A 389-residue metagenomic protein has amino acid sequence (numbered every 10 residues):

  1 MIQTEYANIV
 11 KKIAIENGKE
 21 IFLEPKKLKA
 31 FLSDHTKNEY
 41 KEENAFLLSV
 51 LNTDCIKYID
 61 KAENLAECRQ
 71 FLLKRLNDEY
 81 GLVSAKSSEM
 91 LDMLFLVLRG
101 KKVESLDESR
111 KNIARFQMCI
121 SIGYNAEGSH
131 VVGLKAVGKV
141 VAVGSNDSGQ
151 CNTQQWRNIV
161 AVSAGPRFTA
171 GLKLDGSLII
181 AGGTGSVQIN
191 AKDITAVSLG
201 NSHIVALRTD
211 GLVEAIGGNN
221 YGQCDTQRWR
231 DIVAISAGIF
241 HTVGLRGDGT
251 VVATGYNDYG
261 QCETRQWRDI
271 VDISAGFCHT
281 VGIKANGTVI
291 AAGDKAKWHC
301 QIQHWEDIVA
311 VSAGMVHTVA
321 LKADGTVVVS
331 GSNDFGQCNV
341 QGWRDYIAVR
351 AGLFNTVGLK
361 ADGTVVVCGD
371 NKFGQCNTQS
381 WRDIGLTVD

Functional and structural regions predicted by a protein language model:
M1-R110: Charged, amphipathic alpha-helical regulatory modules used for macromolecular assembly or allosteric control
N125-H130, L134, G144-Q155, G182-K192 (+9 more regions): Short glycine/serine- and acidic-residue-enriched loop/turn motifs that recur at repeat junctions
H130-G133, A142, F168-G171, I180 (+10 more regions): Conserved core positions of repeat-based scaffolds
Q150, F168, K173, R208 (+16 more regions): Intrinsically disordered, low-complexity repeat regions of secreted/extracellular protein precursors
I159-V160, I194-T195, I232, I270 (+2 more regions): Repeated scaffold domains used in trafficking and secretory/extracellular systems, primarily beta-propellers
